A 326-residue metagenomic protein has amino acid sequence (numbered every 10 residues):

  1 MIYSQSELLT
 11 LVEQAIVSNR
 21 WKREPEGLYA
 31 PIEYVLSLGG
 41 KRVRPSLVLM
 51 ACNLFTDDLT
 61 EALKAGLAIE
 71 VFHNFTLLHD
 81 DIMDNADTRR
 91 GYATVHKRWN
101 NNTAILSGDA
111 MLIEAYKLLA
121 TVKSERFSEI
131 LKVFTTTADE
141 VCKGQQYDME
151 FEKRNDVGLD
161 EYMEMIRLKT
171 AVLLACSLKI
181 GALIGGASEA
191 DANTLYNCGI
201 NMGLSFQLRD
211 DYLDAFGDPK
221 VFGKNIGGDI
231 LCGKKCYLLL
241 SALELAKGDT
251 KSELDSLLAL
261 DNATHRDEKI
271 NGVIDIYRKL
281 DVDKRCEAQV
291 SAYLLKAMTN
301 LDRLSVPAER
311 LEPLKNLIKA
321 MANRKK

Functional and structural regions predicted by a protein language model:
M1-I16: N-terminal leader/targeting segments and the immediately adjacent pre-domain N-terminus
E7, V17, W21-K251, K319: Mg2+-dependent prenyl diphosphate-binding active-site environment of isoprenoid biosynthetic enzymes
V12, S205, A297-N300, L317 (+1 more regions): Amphipathic alpha-helices that form helix-helix packing interfaces
E13, V17, L49, A175 (+2 more regions): An amphipathic alpha-helix signature
T137-E140, N201-M202, L260-T264, K279 (+1 more regions): A short structural micro-motif
L239, A297, L314: Hydrophobic, well-ordered secondary-structure elements that form the walls of internal hydrophobic environments
K251-L301: Mobile late-domain/C-terminal helix-loop "cap" segments that border catalytic sites or the cytosolic face
Y293, S305-K326: Short, amphipathic C-terminal "tail helix"
